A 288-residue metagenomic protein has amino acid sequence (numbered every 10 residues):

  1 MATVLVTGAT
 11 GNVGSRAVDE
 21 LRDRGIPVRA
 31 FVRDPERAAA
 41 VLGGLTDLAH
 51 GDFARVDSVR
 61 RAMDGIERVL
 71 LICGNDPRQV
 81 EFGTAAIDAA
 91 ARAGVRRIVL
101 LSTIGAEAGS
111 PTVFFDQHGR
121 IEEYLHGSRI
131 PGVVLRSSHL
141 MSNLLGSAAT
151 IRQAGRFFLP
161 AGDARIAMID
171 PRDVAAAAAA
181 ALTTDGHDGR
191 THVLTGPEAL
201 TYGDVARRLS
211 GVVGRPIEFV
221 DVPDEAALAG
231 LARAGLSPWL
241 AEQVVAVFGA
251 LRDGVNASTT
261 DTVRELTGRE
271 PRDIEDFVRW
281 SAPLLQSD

Functional and structural regions predicted by a protein language model:
A2-V41, A54-D57, D64-I66, C73-T84 (+6 more regions): Oxidoreductase cofactor-interface core, primarily capturing Rossmann-like NAD(P)-dependent enzymes
G44: N-terminal glycine-/serine-/threonine-rich beta1-alpha1-beta2 phosphate-ribose binding loop of Rossmann-like
G51: Cofactor-binding loops of NAD(P)H-dependent oxidoreductases, dominated by short-chain dehydrogenase/reductases
R61, S210, L285-D288: Amphipathic alpha-helical interaction segments
L70-C73, L285: Short amphipathic alpha-helical segments enriched in hydrophobics
E225-D288: A hydrophobic C-terminal alpha-helical subdomain
